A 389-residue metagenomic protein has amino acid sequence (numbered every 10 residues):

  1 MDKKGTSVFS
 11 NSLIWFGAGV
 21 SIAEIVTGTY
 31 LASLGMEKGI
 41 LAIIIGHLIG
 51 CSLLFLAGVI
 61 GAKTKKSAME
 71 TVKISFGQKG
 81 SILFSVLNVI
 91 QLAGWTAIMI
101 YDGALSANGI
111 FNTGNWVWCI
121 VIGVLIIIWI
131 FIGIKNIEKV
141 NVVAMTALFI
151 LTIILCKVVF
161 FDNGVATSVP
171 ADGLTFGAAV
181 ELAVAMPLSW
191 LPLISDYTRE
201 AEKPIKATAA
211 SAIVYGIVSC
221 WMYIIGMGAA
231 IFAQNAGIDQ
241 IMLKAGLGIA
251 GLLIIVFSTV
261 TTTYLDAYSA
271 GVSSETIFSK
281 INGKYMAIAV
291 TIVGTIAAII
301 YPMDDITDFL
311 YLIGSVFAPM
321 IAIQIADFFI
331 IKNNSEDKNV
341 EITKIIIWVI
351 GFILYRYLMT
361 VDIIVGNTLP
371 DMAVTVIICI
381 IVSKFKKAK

Functional and structural regions predicted by a protein language model:
M1-Y30, L34-K38, N136, T175-V180 (+3 more regions): Membrane-interface "cap" regions at the ends of multi-pass membrane proteins
I14-A18, F84-V89, I110-G133, T146-C156 (+3 more regions): Transmembrane alpha-helical segments of multi-pass small-molecule transport proteins
T29-V59, G80, Y215, P370 (+1 more regions): Extracellular loop-to-transmembrane helix junctions
Y30-S33, V59, I98, D102-I110 (+4 more regions): Membrane-water interface regions at transmembrane-helix termini and the short interhelical loops of multi-pass membrane
I44-F76, L83-V89, S383-A388: Juxtamembrane transmembrane-helix boundary signature
G80-T113, V260-T276, P319: Hydrophobic transmembrane alpha-helices that form the core helical bundles of multi-pass secondary transporters
V117-V159, P170-A171, T208-Y215, L310-A322 (+1 more regions): Membrane-interface loop-to-helix entry segments
A171, A322-K389: C-terminal membrane-solvent junction of multi-pass transporters and transport-like membrane proteins
